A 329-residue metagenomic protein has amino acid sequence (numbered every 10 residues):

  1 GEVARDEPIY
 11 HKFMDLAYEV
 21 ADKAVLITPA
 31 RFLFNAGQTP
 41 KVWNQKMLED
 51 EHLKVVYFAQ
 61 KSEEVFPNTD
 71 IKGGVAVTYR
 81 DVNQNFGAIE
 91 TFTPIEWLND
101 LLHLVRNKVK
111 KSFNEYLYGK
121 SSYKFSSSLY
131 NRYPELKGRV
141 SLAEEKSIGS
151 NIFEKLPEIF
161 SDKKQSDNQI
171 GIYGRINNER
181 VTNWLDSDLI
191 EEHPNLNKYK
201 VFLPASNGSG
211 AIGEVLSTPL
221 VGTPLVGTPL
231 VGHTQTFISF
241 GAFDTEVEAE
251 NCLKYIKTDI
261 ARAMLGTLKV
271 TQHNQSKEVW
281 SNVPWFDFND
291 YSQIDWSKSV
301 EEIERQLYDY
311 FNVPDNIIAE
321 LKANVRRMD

Functional and structural regions predicted by a protein language model:
G1-E64, V77-R80, C252: Conserved Class I SAM-dependent methyltransferase catalytic core
M14, Y18-D22, G227-T236, F240: Extended, compositionally biased low-complexity polar/Lys-Gly-rich tracts and adjacent boundary/linker regions are
L33-N35, S209-I212, M328: Flexible loop/turn segments at secondary-structure boundaries
H52-K54, R262, I317: A general structural signal for well-ordered secondary-structure junctions
S62-T234, F243-D315: C-terminal substrate-recognition regions of SAM-dependent nucleic acid methyltransferases
N316-D329: Short, amphipathic C-terminal "tail helix"
